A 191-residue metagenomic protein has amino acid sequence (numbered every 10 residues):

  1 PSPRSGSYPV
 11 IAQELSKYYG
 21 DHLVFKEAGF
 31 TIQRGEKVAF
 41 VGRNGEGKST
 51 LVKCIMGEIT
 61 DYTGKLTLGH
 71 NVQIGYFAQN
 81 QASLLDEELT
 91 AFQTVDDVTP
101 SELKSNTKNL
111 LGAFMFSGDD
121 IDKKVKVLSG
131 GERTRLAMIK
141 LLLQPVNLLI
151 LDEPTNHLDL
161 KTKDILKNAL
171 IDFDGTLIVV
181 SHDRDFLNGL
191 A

Functional and structural regions predicted by a protein language model:
R4-A191: ABC ATP-binding cassette signature C-motif
